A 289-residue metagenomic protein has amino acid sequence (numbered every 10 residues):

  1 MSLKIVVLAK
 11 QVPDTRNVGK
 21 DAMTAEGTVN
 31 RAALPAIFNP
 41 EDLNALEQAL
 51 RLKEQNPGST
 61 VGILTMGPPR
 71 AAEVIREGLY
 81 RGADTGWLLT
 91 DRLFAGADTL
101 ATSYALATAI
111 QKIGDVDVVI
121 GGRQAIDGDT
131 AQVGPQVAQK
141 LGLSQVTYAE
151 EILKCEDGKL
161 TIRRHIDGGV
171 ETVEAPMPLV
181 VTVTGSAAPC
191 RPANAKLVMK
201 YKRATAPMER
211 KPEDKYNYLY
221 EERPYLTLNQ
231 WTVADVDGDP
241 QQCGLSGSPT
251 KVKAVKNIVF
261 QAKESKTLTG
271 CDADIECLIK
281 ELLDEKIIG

Functional and structural regions predicted by a protein language model:
M1-G289: N-terminal glycine-rich FAD/FM-binding segment characteristic of electron-transfer flavoproteins
